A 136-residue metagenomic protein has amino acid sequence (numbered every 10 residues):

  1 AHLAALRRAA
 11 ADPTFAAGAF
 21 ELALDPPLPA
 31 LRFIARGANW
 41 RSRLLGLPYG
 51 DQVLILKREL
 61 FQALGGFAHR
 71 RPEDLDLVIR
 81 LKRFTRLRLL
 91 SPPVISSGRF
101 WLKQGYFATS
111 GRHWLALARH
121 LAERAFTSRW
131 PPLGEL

Functional and structural regions predicted by a protein language model:
A1-A30: Conserved donor NDP-sugar-binding/catalytic core segment of glycosyltransferases
L6, P27-R43, Q52-L54: Anionic-ligand binding region
D51-L64: Conserved nucleotide-sugar donor-binding and metal-coordinating catalytic region shared by glycosyltransferases
L54-I55, R71, R88-L89: Short aromatic/basic micro-patch
R71-L77: Acidic donor-binding loop at a coil-to-helix junction in glycosyltransferase catalytic cores that engages
I79-L136: Hydrophobic helical membrane-anchoring modules
